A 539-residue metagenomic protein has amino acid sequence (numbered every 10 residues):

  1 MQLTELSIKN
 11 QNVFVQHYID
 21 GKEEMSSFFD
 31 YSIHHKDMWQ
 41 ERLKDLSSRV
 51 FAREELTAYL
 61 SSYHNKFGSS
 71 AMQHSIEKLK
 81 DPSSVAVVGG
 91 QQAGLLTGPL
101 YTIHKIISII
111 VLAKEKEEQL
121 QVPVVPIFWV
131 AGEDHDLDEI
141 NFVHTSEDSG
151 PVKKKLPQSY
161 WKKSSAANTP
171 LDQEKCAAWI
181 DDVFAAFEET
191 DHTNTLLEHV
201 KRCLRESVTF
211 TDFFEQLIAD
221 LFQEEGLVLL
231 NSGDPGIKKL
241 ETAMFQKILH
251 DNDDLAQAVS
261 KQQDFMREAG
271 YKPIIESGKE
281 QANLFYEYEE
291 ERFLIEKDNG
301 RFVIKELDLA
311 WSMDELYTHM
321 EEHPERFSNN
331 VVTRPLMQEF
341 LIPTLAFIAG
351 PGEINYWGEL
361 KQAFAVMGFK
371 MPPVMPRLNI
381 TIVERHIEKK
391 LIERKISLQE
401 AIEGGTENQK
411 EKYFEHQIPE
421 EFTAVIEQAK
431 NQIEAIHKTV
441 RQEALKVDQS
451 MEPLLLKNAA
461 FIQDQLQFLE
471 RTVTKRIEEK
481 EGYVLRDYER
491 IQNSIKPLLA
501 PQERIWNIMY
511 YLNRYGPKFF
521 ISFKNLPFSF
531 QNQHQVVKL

Functional and structural regions predicted by a protein language model:
M1, L217-W311, E407, E411-L539: Long, compositionally biased intrinsically disordered regions
V13-M72, E276, E280-A282, Q463-L466 (+1 more regions): Low-complexity, highly charged intrinsically disordered N-terminal segments that act as targeting/localization
P82-E115: N-terminal catalytic cores of NTP/NDP-binding nucleotidyl/phosphoryl-transfer enzymes
P99-L100, A113-D136, P372: Glycine-rich phosphate/pyrophosphate-binding loops and their adjacent beta-strand/loop elements at enzyme active sites
L100-Y101, D136-V143, L240-F245: Short acidic, glycine/serine/threonine-rich loops at helix termini
L137-P151, I382-E415: A structural-propensity feature for long, helix-poor, extended segments
H144-E174: A glycine-rich helix N-cap at a beta->alpha junction
P273-L345, P351-Q362, M371-P373, R377-E384 (+1 more regions): A translation/RNA-centric and nucleic-acid-associated enzymatic feature enriched in Class II aminoacyl-tRNA synthetases
